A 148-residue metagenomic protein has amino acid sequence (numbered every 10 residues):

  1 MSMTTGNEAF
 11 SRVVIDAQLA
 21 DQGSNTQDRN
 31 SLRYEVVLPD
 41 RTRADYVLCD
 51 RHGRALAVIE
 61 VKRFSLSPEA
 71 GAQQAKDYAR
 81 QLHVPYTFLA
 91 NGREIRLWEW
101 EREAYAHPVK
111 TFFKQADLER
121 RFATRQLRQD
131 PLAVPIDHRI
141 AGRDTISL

Functional and structural regions predicted by a protein language model:
M1-V58, K62-L148: ATP-dependent helicase/translocase motor core
